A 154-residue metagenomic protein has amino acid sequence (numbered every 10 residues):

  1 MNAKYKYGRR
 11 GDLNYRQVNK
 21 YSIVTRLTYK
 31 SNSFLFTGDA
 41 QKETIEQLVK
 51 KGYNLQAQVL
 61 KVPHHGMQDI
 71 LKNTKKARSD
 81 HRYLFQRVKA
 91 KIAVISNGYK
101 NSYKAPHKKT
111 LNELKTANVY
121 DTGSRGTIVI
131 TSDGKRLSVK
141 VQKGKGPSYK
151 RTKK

Functional and structural regions predicted by a protein language model:
M1-V59, G126-K154: Core dinuclear metal-dependent hydrolase active-site scaffold
E46-T127: Cap/insert and terminal regions of metallo-dependent hydrolase folds
